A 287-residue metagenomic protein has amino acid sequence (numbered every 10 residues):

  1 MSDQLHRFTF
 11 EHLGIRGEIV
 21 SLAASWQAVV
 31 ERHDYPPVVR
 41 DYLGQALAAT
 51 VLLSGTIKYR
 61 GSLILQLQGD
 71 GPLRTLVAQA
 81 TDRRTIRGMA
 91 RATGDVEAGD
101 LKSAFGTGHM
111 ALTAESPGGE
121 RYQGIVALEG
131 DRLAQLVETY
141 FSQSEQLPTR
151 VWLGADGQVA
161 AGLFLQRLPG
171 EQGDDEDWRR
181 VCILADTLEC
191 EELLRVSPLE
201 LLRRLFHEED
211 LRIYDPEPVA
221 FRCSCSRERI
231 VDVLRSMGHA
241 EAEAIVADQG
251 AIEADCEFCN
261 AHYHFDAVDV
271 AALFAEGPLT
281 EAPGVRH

Functional and structural regions predicted by a protein language model:
M1-D215, P283-R286: Interaction interfaces in information-processing and related assembly proteins
D186-H287: Cys/His-clustered metal-coordination modules, chiefly Zn-binding fingers
